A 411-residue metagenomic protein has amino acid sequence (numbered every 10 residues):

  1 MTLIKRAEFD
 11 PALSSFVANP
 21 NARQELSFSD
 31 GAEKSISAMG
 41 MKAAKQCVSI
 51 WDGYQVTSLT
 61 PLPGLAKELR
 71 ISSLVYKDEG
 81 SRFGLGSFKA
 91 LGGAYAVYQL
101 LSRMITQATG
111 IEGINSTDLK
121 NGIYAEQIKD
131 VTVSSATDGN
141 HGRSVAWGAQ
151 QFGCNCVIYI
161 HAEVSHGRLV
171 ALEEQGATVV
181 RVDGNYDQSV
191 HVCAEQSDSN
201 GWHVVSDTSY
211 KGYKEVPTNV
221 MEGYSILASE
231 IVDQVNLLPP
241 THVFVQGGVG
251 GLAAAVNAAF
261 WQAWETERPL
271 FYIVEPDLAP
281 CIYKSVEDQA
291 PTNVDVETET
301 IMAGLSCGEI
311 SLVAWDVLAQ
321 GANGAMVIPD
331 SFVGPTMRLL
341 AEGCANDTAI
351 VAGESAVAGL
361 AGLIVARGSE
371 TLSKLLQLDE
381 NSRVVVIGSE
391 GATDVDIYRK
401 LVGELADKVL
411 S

Functional and structural regions predicted by a protein language model:
M1-S411: PLP-dependent amino-acid enzyme catalytic core
